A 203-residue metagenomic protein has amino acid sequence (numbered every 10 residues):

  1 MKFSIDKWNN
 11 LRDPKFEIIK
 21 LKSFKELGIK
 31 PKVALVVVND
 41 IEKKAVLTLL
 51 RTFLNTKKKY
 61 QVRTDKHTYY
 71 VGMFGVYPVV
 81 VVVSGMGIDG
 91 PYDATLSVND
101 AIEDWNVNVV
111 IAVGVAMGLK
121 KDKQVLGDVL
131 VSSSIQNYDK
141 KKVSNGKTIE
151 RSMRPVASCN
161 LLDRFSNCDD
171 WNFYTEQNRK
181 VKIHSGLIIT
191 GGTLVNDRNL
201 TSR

Functional and structural regions predicted by a protein language model:
K2-R203: Intrinsic-disorder/coil detector with helix-boundary
